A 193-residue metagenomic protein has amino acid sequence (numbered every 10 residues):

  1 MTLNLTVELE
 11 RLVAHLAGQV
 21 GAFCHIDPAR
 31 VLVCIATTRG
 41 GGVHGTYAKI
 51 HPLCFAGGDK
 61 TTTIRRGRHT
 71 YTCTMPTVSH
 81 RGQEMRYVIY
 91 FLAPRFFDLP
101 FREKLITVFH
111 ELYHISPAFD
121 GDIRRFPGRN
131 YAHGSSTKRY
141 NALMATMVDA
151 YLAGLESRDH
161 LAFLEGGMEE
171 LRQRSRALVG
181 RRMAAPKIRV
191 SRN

Functional and structural regions predicted by a protein language model:
L3-Y90, A118-N193: Metalloprotease/metallohydrolase-associated module, dominated by Zn2+-dependent proteases
G40, F96-D98, H114: Generic "edge-of-domain/loop-turn" microfeature
Y90-T107: Short pre-active-site segment immediately N-terminal to the catalytic Zn-binding motif
K104-A118: Active-site recognition of the HExxH zinc-binding catalytic motif
